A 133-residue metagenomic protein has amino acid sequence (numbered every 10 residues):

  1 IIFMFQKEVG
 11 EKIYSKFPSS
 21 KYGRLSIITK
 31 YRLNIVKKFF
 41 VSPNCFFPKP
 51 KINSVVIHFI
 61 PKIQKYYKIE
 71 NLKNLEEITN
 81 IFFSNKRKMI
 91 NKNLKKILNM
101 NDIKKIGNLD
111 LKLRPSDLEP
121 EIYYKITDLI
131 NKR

Functional and structural regions predicted by a protein language model:
I1-P120, N131-R133: Class I S-adenosyl-L-methionine
Y123-I126: Short, Lys/Arg-enriched alpha-helical microdomains
